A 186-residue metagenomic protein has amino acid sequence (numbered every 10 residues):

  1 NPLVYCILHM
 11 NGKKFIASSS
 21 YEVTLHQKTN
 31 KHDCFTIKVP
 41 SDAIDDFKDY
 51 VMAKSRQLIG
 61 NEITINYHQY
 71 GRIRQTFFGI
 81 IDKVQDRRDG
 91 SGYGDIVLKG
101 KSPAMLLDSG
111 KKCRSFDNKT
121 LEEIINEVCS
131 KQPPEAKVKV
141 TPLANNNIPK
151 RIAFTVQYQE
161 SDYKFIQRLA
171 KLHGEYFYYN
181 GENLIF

Functional and structural regions predicted by a protein language model:
N1-N66, T76, G94-L107, C113-D117 (+3 more regions): Juxtamembrane "anchor/assembly" segments of surface/extracellular structural proteins
S20, T64, K83, K111 (+1 more regions): A near-ubiquitous, low-amplitude feature marking generic local secondary-structure context
K28, Y70, D86-D89: Short polar/acidic secondary-structure junctions
N66-I73, S91, L107, F116-K139 (+1 more regions): Polar, S/T/G-rich
Q75-D86: Short beta-strand-centered aromatic/proline hotspots
V84-R88, T155-V156: Catalytic micro-motifs at enzyme active sites that drive phosphoryl/nucleotidyl and oxygen chemistry
D95, S102-A104, T141-F186: Short beta-strand-centered interaction patches in the first periplasmic/extracellular domains of large envelope
